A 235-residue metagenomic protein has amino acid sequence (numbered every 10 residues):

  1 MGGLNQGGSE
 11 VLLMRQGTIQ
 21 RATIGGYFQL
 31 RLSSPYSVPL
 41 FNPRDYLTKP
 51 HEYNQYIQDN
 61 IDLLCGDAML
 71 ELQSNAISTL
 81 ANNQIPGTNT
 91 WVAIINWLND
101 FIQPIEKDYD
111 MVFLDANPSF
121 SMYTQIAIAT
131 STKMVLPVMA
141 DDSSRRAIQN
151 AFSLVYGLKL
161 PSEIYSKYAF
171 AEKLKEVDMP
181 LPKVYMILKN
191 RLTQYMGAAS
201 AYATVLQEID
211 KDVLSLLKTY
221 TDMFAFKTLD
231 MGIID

Functional and structural regions predicted by a protein language model:
M1-D235: P-loop NTP-binding core
